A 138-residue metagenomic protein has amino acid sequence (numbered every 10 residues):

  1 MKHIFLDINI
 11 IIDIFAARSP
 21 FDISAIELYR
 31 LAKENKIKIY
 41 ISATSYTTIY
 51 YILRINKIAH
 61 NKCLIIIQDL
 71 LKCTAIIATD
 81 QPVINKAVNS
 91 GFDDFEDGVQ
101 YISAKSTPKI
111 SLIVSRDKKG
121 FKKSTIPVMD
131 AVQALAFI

Functional and structural regions predicted by a protein language model:
M1-I41, I55-N61, I65, K123 (+1 more regions): Short, well-structured N-terminal submotif of metal-dependent ribonuclease cores
H3, C73, K105-I138: Acidic, PIN/NYN-like endoribonuclease modules and their adjacent C-terminal/linker elements
I11, T47-I49, G120-K122: Short, active-site-adjacent cap segments at secondary-structure transitions
I26, T44-K86: Active-site-proximal, substrate-binding regions of enzyme catalytic domains and RNA-binding/basic surfaces
L31-A32, L70, T107: Hydrophobic helix-cap positions at the C-terminus of alpha-helices in RecA-like/P-loop ATPase nucleotide-binding cores
N35-K36, C73, S90, S124: Structured helix-beta-strand junction loops
Y40, I77, M129: General small-molecule cofactor/ligand-binding pocket signal
A75-K118: Active-site neighborhoods of divalent-metal-dependent phosphate/nucleic-acid chemistry enzymes
